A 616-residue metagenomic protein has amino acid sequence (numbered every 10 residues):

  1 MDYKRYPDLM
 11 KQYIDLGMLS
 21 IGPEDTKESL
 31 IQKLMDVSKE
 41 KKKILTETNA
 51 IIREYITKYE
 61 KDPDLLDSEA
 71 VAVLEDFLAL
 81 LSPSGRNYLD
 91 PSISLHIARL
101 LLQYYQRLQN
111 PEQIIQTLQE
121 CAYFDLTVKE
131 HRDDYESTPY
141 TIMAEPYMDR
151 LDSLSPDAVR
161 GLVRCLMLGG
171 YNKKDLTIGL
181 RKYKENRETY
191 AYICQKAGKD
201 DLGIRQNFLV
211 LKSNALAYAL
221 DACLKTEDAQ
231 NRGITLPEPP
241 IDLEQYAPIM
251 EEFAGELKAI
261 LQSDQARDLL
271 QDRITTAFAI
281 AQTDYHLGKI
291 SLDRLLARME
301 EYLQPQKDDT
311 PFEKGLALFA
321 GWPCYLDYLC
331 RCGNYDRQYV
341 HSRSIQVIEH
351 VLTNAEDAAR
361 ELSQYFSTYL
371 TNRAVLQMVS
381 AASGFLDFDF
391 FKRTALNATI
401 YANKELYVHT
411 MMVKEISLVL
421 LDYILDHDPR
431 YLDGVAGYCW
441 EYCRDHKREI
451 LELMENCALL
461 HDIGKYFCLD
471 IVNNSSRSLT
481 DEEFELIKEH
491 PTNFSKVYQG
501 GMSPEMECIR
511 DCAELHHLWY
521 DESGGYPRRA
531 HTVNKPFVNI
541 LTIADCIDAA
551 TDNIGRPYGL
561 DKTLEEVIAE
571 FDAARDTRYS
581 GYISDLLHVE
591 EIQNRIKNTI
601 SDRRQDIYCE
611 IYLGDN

Functional and structural regions predicted by a protein language model:
Y6-L16, I31-P83, L89-R107, E112-V128 (+5 more regions): Amphipathic alpha-helical repeat scaffolds of TPR domains
I14-L30, E60-A79, L89-R99, P111-L118 (+5 more regions): Helix-turn-helix repeat elements of alpha-solenoid scaffolds
L81, L102-Y105, D125, M148 (+4 more regions): Eukaryotic all-alpha helical interaction scaffolds
D152-S153, D200-D201, R205, D433-A458 (+4 more regions): Histidine/acidic-rich helix-loop-helix segments that form or flank divalent-metal centers in metalloenzyme catalytic
V340-T353: TPR/TPR-like (Sel1-like) alpha-helical repeat modules
T353-E485: Acidic/His-rich, divalent-metal-binding segments that scaffold phosphate/diphosphate chemistry
M412-D422, E483-G500, T563-Y579: An active-site-proximal "capping" alpha-helix that borders the catalytic cofactor pocket
I424-H427, I463-D470, H516-G524, I547-A550: A short secondary-structure junction motif
